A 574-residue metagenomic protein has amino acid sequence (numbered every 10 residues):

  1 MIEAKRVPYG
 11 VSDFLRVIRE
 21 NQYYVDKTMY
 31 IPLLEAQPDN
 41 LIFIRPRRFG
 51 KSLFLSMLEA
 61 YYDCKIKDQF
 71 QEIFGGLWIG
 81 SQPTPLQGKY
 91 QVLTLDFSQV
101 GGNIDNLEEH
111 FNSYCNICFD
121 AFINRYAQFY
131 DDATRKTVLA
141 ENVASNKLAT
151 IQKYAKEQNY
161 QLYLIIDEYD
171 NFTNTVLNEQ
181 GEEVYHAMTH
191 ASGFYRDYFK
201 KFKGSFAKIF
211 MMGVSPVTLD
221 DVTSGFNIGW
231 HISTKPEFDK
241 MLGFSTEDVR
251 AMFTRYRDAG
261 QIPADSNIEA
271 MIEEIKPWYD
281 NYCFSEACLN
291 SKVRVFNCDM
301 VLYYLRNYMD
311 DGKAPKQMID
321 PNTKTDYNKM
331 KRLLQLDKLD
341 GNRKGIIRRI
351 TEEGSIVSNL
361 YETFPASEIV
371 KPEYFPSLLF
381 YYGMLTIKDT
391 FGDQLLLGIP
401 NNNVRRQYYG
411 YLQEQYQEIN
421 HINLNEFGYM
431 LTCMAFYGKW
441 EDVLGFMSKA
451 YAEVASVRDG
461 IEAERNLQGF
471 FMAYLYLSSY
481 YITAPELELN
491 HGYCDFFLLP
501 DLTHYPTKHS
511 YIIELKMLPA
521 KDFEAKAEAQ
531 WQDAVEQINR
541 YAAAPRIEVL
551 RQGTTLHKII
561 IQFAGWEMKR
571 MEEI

Functional and structural regions predicted by a protein language model:
I2-P32, P38: N-terminal pre-Walker A segment at the start of P-loop NTPase domains
G10, D26, A60-N124: P-loop NTPase motor core
K51: Conserved lysine of the Walker
T150-E157, V184-I209: Substrate-engagement module of ASCE P-loop NTPases
Y163-D167, G193, A207-V214: Structural recognition of the conserved hydrophobic beta-strand(s) that form the central parallel beta-sheet of P-loop
T218-G225, I232-R306: Amphipathic alpha-helical segments of the small helical/lid subdomains adjacent to P-loop NTPase cores
G229, R294-A542, R570-I574: Extended alpha-helical interface modules used as scaffolds for assembling large macromolecular complexes
R546-I574: Domain-level recognition of nuclease-like catalytic cores that cleave nucleotide substrates
